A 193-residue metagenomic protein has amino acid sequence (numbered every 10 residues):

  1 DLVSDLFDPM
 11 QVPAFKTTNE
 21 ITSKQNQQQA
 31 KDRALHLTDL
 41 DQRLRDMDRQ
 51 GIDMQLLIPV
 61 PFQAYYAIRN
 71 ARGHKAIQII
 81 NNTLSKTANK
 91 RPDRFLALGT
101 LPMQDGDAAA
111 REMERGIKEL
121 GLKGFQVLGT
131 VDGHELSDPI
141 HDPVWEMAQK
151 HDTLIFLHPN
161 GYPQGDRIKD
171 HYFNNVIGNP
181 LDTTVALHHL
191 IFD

Functional and structural regions predicted by a protein language model:
D1-D193: Helix-coil boundary/capping segments in enzymes
